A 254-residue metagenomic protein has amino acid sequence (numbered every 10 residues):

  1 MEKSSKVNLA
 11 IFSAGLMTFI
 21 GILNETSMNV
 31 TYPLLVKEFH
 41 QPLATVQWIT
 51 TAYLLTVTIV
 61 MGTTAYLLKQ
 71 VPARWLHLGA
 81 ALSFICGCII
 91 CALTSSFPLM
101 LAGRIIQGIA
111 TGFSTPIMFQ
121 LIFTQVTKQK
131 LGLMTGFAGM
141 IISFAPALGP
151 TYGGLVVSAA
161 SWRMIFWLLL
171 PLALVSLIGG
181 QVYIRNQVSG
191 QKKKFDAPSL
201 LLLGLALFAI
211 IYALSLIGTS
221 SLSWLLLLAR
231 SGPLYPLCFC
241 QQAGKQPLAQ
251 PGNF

Functional and structural regions predicted by a protein language model:
M1-V182: Transmembrane-helix bundle of Major Facilitator Superfamily
A159-F254: Hydrophobic transmembrane-helix bundles of small-molecule transporters
